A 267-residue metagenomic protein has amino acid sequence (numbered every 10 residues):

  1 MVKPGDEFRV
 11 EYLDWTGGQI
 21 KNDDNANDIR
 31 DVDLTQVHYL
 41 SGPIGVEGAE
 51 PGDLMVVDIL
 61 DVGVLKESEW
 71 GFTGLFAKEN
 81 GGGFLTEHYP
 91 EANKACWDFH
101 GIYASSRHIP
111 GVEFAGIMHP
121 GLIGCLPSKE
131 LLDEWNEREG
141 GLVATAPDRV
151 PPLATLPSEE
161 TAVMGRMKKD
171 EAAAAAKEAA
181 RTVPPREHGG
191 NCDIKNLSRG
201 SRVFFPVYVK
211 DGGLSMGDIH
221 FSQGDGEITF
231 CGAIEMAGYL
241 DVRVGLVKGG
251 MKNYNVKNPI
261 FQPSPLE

Functional and structural regions predicted by a protein language model:
M1, H38-I44, E187-C192: Short alpha-helix capping/helix-loop boundary micro-motifs
M1-V32: N-terminal, Lys/Arg-enriched amphipathic/low-complexity engagement segments that precede the first folded domain
G5, A49-G52, G200: Loop/turn positions that initiate beta-strands
V10, L54-V57, F205: A generic structural signal for residues embedded in beta-strands
W15-A26, V62-T73, D211-F221: Short, Lys/Arg- and Gly-enriched loop/turn segments at beta-strand edges
D61-R199, F204: Intrinsically disordered, low-complexity linker/loop segments enriched in Gly/Pro and charged/polar residues
A146-A175, R186, I194-S198, R202-E267: Extended, low-polarity segments enriched in aliphatic/aromatic residues
